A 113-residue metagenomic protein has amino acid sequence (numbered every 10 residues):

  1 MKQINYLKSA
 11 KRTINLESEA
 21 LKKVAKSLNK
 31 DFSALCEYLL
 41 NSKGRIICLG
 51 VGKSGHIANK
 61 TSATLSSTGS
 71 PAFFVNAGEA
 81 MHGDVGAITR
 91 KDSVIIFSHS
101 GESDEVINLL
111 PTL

Functional and structural regions predicted by a protein language model:
K2-G44: An N-terminal, well-structured beta->alpha segment
L40, G44-L113: Glycine-rich phosphate-binding loops that contact phosphosugars or nucleotide phosphates
